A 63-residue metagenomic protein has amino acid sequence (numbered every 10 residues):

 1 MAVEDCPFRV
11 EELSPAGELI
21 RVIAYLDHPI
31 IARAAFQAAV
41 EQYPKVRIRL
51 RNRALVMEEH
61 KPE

Functional and structural regions predicted by a protein language model:
M1-R21: Short aromatic-glycine-(Arg/Gly/Cys) micro-motifs in beta-strand/loop hairpins
V10, A34, L50-A54: Positively charged, low-complexity intrinsically disordered regions
L13-P15, P29, R53: Generic structural motif
G17, L26-V46: A short, charged, amphipathic alpha-helix used as a generic interaction element across diverse proteins
E18-I23, V56-E59: Surface-exposed loop/edge segments in extracytoplasmic proteins
E41-E63: Short, mixed-charge low-complexity intrinsically disordered segments
